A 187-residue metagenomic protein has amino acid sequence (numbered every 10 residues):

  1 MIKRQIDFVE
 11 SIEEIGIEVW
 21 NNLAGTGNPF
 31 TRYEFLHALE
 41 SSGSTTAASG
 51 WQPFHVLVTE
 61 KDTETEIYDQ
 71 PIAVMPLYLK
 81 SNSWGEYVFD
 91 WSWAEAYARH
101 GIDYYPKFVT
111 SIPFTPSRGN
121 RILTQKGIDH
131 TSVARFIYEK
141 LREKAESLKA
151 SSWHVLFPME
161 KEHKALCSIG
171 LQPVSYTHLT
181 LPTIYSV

Functional and structural regions predicted by a protein language model:
M1-L179, I184-V187: N-acyltransferase acceptor-side catalytic subdomain
